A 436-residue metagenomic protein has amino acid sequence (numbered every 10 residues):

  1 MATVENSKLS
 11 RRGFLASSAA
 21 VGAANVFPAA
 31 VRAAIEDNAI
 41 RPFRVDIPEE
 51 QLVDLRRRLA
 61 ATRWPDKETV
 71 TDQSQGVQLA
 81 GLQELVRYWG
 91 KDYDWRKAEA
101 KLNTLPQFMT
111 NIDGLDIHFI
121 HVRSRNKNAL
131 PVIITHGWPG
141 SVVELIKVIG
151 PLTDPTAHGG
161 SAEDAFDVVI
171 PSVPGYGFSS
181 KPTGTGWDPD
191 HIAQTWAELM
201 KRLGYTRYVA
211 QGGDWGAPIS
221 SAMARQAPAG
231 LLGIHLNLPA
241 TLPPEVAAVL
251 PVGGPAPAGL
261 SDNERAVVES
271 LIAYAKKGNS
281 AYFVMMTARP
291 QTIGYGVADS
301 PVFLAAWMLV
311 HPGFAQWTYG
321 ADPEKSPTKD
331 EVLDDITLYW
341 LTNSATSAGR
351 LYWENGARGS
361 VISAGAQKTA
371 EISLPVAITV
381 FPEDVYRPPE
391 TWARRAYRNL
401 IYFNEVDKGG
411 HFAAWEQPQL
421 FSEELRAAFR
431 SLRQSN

Functional and structural regions predicted by a protein language model:
A2-V21: N-terminal secretory signal peptides and thylakoid transit peptides that target proteins across membranes
S7, G13, P28-L52: C-terminal segment of N-terminal export signals and the immediately downstream linker at the start of the mature
E50-R123, N128, E331, W340-N343 (+1 more regions): Non-catalytic accessory segments flanking enzyme active sites
W95-K97, V173-W187, S221: Glycine-rich "HGGG/HGxG" loop immediately N-terminal to the catalytic nucleophile of the alpha/beta-hydrolase
A129-G137: Short beta-strand element of the alpha/beta-hydrolase
H191-Y208: Conserved acidic catalytic loop of the alpha/beta-hydrolase fold
R207-V249: Conserved hydrolase catalytic core segment
M285-N436: C-terminal subdomain of alpha/beta-hydrolase-fold enzymes, centered on the catalytic histidine and its supporting
